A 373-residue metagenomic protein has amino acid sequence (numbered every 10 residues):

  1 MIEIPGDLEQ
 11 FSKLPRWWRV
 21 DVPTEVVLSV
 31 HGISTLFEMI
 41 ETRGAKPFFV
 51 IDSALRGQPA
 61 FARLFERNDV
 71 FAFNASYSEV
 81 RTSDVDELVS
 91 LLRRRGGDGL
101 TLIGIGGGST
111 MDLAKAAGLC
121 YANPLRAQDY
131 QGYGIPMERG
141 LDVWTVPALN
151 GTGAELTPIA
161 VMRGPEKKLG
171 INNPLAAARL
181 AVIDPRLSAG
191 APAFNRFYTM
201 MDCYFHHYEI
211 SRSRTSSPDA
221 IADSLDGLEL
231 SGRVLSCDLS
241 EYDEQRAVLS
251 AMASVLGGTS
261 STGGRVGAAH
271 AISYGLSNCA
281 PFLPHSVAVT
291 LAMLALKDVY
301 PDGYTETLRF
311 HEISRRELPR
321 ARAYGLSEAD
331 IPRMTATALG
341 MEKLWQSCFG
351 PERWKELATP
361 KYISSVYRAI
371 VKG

Functional and structural regions predicted by a protein language model:
M1-T101: ATP/NTP phosphate-donor binding region
I2-L8, K13, S34, Y304-G373: C-terminal charged capping/lid subdomain of soluble metabolic enzymes
I33-L36, G57-P59, S109-A116, G153-L156 (+2 more regions): Short glycine/serine/threonine-rich phosphate/pyrophosphate-binding segments that cradle anionic phosphate groups
D52-S53, I105-G107, M252: Glycine-rich beta-strand-to-loop/alpha-helix junction loops that act as flexible
T82-S90, R94-R186: Glycine/threonine-rich beta-strand-loop-alpha-helix active-site module that forms ligand/phosphate-binding
A160-T262: Carboxylate- and glycine-rich phosphate/diphosphate-binding segment that chelates Mg2+/Mn2+
R214-S314, P319: Active-site segments that bind and position negatively charged phosphate/pyrophosphate groups
